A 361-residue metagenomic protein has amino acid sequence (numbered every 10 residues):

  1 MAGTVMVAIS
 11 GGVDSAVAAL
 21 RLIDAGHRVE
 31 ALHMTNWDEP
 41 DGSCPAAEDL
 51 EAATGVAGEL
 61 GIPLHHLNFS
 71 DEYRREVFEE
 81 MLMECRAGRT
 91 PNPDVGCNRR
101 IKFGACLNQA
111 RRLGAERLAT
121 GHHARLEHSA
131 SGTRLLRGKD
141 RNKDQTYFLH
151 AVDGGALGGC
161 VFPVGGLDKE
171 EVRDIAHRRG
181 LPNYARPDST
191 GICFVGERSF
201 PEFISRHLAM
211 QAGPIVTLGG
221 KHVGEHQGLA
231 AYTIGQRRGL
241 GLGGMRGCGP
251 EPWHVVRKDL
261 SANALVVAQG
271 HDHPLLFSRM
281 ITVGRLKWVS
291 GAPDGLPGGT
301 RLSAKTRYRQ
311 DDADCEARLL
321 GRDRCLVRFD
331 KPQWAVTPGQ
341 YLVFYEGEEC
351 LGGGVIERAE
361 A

Functional and structural regions predicted by a protein language model:
M1-A151, V161, E170-E171: ATP-dependent adenylation/nucleotidyltransferase module used to activate substrates
V13, A119-L126, S131-A361: AMP-forming adenylation/ATP pyrophosphatase catalytic core
